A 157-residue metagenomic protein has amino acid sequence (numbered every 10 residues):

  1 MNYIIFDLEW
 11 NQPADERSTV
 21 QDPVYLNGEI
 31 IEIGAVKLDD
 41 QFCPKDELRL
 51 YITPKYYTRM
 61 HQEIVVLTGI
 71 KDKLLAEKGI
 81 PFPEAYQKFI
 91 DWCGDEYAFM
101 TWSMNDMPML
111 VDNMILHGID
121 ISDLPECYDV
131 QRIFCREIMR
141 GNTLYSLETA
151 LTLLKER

Functional and structural regions predicted by a protein language model:
M1-C43: Entry/capping segment at the start of metal-dependent catalytic domains with acidic active-site entry clusters
D15-R17, E47, E77, E137: Short, function-defining helix-loop hinge/capping sites that tune catalysis or transport
V24, L75-K78, R140: Alpha-helix initiation/capping motif
G28-I33, K37-T68, I90-R157: Metal-dependent phosphoesterase core characteristic of DEDDh/y 3'-5' exonuclease domains
V65-K88: Metal-dependent phosphoesterase signature
